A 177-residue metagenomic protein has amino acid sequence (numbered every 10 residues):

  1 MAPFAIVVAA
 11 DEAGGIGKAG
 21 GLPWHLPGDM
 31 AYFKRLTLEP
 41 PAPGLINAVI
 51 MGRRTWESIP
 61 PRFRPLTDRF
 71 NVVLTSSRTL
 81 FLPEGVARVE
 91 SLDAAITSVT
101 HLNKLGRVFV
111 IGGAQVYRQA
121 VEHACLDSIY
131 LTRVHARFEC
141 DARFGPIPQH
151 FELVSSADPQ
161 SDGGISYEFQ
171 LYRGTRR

Functional and structural regions predicted by a protein language model:
M1-R177: Enzymes that bind and transform nitrogen-containing heteroaromatic metabolites
